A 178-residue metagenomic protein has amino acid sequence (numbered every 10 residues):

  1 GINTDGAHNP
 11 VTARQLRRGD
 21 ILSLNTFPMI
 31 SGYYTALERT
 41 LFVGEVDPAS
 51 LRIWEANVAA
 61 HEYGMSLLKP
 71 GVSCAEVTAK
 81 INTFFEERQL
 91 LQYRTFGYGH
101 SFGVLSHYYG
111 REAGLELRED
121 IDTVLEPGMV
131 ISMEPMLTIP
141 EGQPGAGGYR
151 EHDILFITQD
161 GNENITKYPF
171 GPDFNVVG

Functional and structural regions predicted by a protein language model:
G1-G178: Active-site neighborhoods and metal-handling regions in enzymes and metal-associated proteins
